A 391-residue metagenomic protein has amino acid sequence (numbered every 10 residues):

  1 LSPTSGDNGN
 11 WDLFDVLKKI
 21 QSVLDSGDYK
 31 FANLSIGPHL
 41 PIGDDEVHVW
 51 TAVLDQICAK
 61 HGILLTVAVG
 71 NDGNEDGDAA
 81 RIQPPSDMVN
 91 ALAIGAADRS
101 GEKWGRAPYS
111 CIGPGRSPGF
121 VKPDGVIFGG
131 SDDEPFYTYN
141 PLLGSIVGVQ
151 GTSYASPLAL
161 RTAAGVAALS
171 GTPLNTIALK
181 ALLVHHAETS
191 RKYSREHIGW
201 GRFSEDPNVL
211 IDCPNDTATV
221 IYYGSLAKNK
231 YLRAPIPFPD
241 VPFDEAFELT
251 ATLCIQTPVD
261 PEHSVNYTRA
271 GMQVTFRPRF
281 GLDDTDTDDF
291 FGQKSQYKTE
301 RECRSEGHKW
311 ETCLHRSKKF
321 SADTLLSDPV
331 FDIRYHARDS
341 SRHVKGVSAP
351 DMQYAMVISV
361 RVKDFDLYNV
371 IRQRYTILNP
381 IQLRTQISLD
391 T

Functional and structural regions predicted by a protein language model:
L1-D12, K60-G62, M88-N90, P114-K122 (+1 more regions): Subtilisin-like serine protease catalytic core
L1-E46: Subtilisin-like peptidase catalytic core
I82-A164: Extracellular S/T/G-rich loop segment that most often corresponds to the catalytic His/Ser-adjacent loop
L160-G171, H185: Short glycine/serine- and small hydrophobic-enriched flexible loop segments
G171-E248: C-terminal subdomain of the subtilisin-like protease fold in secreted/lumenal serine endopeptidases
T219-Y223, G281-D328, A337-R342: Extended, solvent-exposed segments with strong compositional bias
E248-G307: Extended low-complexity, serine/threonine- and proline-enriched intrinsically disordered segments
Y267-G281, T324-T391: C-terminal edge strands of extracellular/lumenal beta-sandwich accessory domains
